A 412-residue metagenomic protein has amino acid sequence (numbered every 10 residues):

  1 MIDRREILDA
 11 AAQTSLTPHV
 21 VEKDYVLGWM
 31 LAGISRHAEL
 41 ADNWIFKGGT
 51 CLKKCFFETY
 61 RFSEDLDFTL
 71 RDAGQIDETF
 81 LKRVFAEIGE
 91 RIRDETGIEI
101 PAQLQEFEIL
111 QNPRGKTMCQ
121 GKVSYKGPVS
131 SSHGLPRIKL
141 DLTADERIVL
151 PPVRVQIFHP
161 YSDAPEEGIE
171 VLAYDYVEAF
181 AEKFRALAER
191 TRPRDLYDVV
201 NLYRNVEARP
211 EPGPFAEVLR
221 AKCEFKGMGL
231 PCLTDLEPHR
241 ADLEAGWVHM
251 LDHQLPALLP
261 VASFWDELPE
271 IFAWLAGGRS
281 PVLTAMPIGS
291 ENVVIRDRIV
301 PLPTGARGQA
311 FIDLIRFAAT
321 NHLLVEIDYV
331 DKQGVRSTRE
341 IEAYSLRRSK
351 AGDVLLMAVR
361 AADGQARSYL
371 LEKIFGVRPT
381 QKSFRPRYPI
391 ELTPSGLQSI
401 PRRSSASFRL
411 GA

Functional and structural regions predicted by a protein language model:
M1-W44, K54-L66, L70-T304, Q309 (+1 more regions): Structured mid-to-C-terminal alpha-helical surface segments
F46-T50: Glycine-rich beta-strand-to-loop/alpha-helix junction loops that act as flexible
R279-A412: Short glycine- and basic-residue-enriched patches
